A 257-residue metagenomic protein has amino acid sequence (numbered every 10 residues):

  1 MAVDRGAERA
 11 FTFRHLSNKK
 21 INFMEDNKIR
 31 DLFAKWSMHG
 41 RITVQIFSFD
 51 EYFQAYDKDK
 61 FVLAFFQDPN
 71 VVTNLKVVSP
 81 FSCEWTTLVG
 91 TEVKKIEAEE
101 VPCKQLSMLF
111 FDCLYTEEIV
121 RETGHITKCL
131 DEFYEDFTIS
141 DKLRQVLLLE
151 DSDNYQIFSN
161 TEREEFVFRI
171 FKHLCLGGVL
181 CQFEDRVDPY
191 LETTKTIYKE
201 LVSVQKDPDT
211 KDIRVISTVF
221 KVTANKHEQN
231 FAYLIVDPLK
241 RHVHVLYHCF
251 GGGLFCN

Functional and structural regions predicted by a protein language model:
M1-Y198, V202-K206: Extended, low-hydrophobicity segments enriched in charged/polar residues
Q156, F183-E184, T210, V243-Y247 (+1 more regions): Intrinsically disordered, low-complexity regions enriched in proline, serine, glycine and charged residues
D188, E192-N230: Functional cores of ribonucleases/endoribonucleases
V222-N257: Compact beta-sheet-dominated globular domain cores
